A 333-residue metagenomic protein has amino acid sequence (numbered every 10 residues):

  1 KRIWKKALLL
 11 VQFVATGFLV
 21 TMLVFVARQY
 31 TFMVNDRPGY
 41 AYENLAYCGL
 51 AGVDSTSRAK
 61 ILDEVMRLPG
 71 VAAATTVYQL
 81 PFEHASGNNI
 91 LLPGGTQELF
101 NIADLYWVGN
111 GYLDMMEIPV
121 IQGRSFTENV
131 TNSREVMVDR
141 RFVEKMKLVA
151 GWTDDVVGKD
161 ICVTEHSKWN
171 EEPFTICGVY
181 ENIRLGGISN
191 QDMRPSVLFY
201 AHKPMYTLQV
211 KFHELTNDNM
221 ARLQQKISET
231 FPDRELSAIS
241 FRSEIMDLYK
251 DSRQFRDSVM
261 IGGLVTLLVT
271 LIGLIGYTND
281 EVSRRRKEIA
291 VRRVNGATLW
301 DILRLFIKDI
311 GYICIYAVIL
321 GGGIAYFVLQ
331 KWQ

Functional and structural regions predicted by a protein language model:
K1, I272-I313: Intracellular coupling helices
K1, M33-A41, T298, G321-Q333: Short juxtamembrane loops and helix-capping segments at transmembrane helix boundaries of multi-pass membrane proteins
W4-Q29, R253-K287, I315-Y316: Hydrophobic alpha-helical transmembrane segments of multi-pass inner-membrane transport and secretion
F18, R28, K308-Q333: Small-residue-rich transmembrane alpha-helices
A27-F100, D104-W107: Membrane-proximal extracellular/periplasmic loop immediately following the first transmembrane helix
S55-T56, K60-A74, R140, E144 (+2 more regions): "Rare, low-scoring activations can occur in soluble or secreted enzymes where short amphipathic helices or signal
L99-I102, D114, R124-V138, G158-N182 (+1 more regions): Beta-strand-rich non-transmembrane domains
